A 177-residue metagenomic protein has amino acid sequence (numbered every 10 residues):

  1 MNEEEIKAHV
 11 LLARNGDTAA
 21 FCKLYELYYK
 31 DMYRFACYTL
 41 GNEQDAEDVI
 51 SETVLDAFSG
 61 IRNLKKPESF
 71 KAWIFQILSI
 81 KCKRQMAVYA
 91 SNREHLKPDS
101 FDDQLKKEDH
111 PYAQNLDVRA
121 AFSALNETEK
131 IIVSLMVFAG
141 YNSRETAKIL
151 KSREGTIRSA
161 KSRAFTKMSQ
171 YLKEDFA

Functional and structural regions predicted by a protein language model:
E3-I6, R84, S91-N115, N142: Internal acidic/polar
V10-R34: A short, charge-rich alpha-helical start-of-domain segment used by transcription regulators
R14-N15, E52-S69, Y89: Sigma70-family region 2
L24, Y28, M32, T53 (+3 more regions): Residue-level preference for hydrophobic side chains embedded in well-ordered alpha helices
Y25-E43, G60, F122, Y171-E174: Amphipathic, Lys/Arg- and hydrophobic-enriched alpha-helical face
R62-K66, Q76-L96: Arg/Lys-rich amphipathic alpha helix in sigma70-family domain 2
I80, E129, F138, R144 (+1 more regions): DNA-recognition helix of helix-turn-helix
Y112, F122-K130: Short helix-coil-helix linker/hinge
